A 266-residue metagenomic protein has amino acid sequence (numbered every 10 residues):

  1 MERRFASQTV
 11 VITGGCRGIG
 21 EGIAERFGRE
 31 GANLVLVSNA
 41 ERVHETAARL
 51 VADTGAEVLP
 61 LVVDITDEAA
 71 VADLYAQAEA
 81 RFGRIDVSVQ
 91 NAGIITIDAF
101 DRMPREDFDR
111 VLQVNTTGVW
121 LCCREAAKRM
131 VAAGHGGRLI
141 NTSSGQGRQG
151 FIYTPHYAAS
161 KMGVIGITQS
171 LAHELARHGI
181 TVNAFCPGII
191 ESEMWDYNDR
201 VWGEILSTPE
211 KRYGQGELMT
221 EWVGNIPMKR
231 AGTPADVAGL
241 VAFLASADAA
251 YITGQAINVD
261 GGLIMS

Functional and structural regions predicted by a protein language model:
T9, C16-R17: Conserved glycine-rich cofactor-binding loop
E30-T46: Conserved glycine-rich Rossmann-like NAD(P)H-binding loop of the short-chain dehydrogenase/reductase
A99-F100, P104-L112, W222: Substrate-binding pocket helix/loop in short-chain dehydrogenase/reductase
C123, S160, T168: Active-site helix of classical SDR
K128, H173-E174, A250: Alpha-helical segment proximal to the catalytic Tyr-Lys
S144: Residue(s) in the substrate-gating loop at a strand-loop-helix junction that position the organic substrate next
A176, T181, I252-G254: Short, small/polar-rich loop/turn modules that mediate ligand/substrate recognition or access, typified
